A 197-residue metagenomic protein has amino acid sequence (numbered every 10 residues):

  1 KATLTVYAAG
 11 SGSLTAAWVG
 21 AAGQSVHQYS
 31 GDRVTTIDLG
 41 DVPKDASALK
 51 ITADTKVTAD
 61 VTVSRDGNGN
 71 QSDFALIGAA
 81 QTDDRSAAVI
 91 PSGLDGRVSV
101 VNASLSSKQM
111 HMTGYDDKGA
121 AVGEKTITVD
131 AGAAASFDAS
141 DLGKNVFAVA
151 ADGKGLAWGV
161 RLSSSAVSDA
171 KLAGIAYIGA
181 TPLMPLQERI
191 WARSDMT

Functional and structural regions predicted by a protein language model:
K1-A9, K56-S106, S136, L156-T197: Conserved functional hotspot residues at active sites or interaction interfaces
A2-L4, L14, Q24, V34-T35 (+5 more regions): Intrinsically disordered/low-complexity terminal segments and short unstructured peptides
T3-V6, L14-A16, A48-I51, R97-V101 (+3 more regions): Short, structured motif recognition centered on aromatic/hydrophobic residues
A9-S11, V19-A21, V42, D54-K56 (+7 more regions): Generic structural motif
S13-A48, K118-V149: A cross-kingdom feature marking solvent-exposed beta-strand/loop segments within repeated, beta-rich binding/scaffold
T15-G20, S25-D32, D60-R65, F74 (+4 more regions): Short, tandemly repeated low-complexity microdomains enriched for cysteine and small residues
S30, L49-D54, Q71-R85, V101-A103 (+2 more regions): A broad, low-amplitude sensor of folded, mature protein cores
